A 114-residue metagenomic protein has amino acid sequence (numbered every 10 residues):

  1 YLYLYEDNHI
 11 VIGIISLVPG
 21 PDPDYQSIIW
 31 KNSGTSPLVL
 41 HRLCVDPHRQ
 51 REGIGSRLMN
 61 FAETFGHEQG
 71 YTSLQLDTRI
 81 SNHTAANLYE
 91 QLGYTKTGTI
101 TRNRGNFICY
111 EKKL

Functional and structural regions predicted by a protein language model:
Y1-H48, M59-N60, I100, K113-L114: Acetyl-CoA-dependent GNAT
Y1-Y3, G66, A85, L92 (+1 more regions): Alpha-helix boundary/capping detector
H9, G13, G53-G55, G93: Conserved phosphate-binding and hydrolysis motifs of nucleotide-dependent enzymes
G13-V18, A86-Y89, Y94: A broad helix-preferring feature
G34-P37, T72-A86, E90-L92, T99-L114: C-terminal "cap" of GNAT-fold acetyltransferases
R42-V45, R51-T64, N87-Q91: Conserved acetyl-CoA-binding loop-helix of GNAT-fold acetyltransferases
M59, G66-D77: Conserved GNAT acetyl-CoA-binding A-motif
